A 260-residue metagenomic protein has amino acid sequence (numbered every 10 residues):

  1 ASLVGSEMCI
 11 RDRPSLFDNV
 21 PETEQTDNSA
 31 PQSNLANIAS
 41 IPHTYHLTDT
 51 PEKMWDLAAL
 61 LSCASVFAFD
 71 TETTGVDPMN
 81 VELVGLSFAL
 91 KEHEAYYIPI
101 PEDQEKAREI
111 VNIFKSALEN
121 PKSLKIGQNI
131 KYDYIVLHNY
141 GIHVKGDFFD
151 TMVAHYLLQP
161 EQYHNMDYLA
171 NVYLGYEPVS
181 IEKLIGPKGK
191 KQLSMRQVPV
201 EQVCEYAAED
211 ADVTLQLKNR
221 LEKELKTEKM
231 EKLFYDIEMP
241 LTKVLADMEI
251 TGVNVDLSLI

Functional and structural regions predicted by a protein language model:
A1-G5, C9-I10: Single conserved hydrophobic/aromatic residue that forms the stacking wall/gate of nucleotide- or nucleobase-binding
R11-P21, Y235, L257: Terminal amphipathic helices with adjacent charged low-complexity linkers/tails
T26-S65: N- or domain-start disorder-to-order transition segments that initiate the globular core
A39, D77, V81-K226, I237 (+2 more regions): Active-site-proximal helix-loop-helix substrate-binding element of RNase H-like nuclease domains
V66-M79: Short acidic, Gly/Ser-rich segments with clustered Asp/Glu that frequently serve as metal-coordination loops in enzyme
T73-T74, M152-L158, M230-L233, L257-I260: Conserved short loop/turn motifs at secondary-structure junctions
Y235-I260: Extended, well-ordered alpha-helical scaffold/bundle regions in very large, multi-domain proteins
